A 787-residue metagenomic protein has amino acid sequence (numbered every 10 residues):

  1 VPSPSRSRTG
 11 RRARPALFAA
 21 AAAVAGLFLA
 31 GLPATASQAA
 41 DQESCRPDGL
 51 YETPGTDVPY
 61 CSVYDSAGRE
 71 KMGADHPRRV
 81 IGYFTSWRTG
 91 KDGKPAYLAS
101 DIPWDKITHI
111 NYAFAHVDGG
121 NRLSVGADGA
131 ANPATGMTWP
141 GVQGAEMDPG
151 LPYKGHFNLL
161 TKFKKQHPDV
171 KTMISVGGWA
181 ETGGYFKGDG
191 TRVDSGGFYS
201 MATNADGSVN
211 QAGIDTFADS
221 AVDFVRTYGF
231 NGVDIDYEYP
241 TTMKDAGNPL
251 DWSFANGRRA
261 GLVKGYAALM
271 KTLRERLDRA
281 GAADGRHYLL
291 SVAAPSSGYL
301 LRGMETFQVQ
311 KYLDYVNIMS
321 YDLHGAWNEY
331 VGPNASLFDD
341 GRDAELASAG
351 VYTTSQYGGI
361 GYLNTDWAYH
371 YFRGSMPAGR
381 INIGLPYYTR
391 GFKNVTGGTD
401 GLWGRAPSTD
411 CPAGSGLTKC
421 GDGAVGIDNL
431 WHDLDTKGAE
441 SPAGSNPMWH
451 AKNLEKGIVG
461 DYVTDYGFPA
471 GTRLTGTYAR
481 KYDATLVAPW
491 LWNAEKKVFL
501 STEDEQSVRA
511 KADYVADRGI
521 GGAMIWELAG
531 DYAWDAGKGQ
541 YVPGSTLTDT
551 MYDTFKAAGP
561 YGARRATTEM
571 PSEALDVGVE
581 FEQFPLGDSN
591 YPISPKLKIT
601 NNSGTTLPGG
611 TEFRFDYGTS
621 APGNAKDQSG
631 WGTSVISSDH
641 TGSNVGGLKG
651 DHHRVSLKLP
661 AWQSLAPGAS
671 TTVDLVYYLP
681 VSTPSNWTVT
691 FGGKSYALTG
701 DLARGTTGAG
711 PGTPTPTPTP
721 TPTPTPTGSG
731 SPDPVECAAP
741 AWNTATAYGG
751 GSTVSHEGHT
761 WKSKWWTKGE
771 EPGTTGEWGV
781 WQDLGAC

Functional and structural regions predicted by a protein language model:
V1-A40, P716-T727: Secretory targeting and sorting signals
A40-V225, S415-N453, V459-D461, D465-P469 (+2 more regions): Glycan-recognition patch characteristic of GH18 chitinases/ENGases and related GlcNAc/peptidoglycan-binding proteins
R88-T89, G444-S445, W449-P560, E582 (+2 more regions): Extracellular low-complexity, Gly/Ser/Thr-rich intrinsically disordered linkers and protease-sensitive activation/hinge
R122-M147, P240-K437: Substrate-binding surface in catalytic domains of secreted glycosidases
S589-L597, G609, T671: Short, solvent-exposed loop/turn segments enriched in Ser/Thr/Gly
K598-T606, Y617-T619: Asparagine-centered strand-capping/turn motif at beta-strand->loop junctions
G650-H653, K658-G712: Terminal connector regions
G710-C787: Tryptophan-rich substrate-binding surfaces of secreted polymer-degrading and adhesive proteins
